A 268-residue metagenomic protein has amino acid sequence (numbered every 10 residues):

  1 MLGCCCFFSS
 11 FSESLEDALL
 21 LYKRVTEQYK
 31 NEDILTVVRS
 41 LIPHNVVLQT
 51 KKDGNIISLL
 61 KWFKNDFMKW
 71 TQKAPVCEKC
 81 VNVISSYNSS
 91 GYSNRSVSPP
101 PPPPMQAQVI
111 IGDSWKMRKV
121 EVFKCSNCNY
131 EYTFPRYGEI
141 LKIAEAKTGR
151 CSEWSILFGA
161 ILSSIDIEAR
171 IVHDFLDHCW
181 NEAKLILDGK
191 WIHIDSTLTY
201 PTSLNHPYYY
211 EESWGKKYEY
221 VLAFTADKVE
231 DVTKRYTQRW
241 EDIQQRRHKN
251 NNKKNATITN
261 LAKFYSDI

Functional and structural regions predicted by a protein language model:
M1-A146, R150-E153, H173, K190-I268: Alpha-helical and coiled-coil interaction segments, frequently adjacent to or embedded within charge-biased
K64, M68, L162-I167, L185: Hydrophobic/aromatic-lined pockets within catalytic cores
S163-D177: Short, well-structured beta-strand/strand-turn elements
D177-W180, P201: Flexible loop/turn segments at secondary-structure boundaries
E182-G189: Short beta-strand segments and strand-loop junctions that repeat across beta-rich extracellular domains
